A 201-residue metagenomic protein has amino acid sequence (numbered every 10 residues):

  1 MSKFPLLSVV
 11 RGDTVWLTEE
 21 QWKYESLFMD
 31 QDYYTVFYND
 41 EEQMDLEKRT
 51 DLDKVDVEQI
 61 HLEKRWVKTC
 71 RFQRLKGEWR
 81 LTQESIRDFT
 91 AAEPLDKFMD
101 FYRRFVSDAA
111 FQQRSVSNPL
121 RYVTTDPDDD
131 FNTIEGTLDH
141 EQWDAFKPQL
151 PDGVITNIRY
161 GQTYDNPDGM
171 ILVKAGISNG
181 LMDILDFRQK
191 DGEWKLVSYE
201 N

Functional and structural regions predicted by a protein language model:
M1-K3: A structured, charge-rich N-terminal accessory region that forms the first stable segment of a protein and links
P5-W66, T125-D126, D130-L181: Surface-exposed, charged secondary-structure patches
K23, D32-Y33, R121, E193 (+1 more regions): Intrinsically disordered, low-complexity N-terminal regions enriched in serine/proline/glycine with scattered basic
E58-E93, G180-N201: Short beta-strand edge/turn micro-motifs at domain boundaries
R71-Q113, T125-F131: Surface-exposed beta-loop interaction hotspot
Q112-L120: Surface-exposed patches in mature extracellular/periplasmic domains of secreted proteins
